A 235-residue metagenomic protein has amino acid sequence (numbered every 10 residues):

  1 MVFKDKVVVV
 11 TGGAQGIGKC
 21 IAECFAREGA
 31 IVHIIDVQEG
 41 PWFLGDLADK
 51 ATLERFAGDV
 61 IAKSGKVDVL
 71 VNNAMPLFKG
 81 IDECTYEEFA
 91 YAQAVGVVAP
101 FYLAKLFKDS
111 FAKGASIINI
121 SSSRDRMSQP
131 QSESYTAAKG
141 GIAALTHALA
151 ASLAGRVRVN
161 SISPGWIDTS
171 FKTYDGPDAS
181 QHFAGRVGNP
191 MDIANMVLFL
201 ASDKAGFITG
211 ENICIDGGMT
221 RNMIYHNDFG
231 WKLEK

Functional and structural regions predicted by a protein language model:
N73-F78, G218: Conserved NAD(P)H cofactor-binding loop of Rossmann-fold oxidoreductase domains
G80-A90, D178: Substrate-binding pocket helix/loop in short-chain dehydrogenase/reductase
A104, A138, T146: Active-site helix of classical SDR
D109, A150-G155, G206: Alpha-helical segment proximal to the catalytic Tyr-Lys
S122: Residue(s) in the substrate-gating loop at a strand-loop-helix junction that position the organic substrate next
S161, G176-I208, I215-G217: C-terminal helical subdomain
T209-K235: Short C-terminal tail/terminal secondary-structure segment of NAD(P)H-dependent dehydrogenase/reductase domains
